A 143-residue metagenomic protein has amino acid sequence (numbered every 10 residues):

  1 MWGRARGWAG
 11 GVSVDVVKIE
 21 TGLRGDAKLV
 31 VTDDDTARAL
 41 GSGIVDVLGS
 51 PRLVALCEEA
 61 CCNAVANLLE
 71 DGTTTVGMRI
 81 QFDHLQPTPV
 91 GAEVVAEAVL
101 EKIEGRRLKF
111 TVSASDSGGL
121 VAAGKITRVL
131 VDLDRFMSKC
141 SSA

Functional and structural regions predicted by a protein language model:
V14-G49: Catalytic strand-loop segment that frames the active site of acyl-thioester-processing enzymes
E20-D26, R79, E93-V95, R107-K109 (+1 more regions): Intrinsic-disorder/low-complexity, polar/charged segments enriched in Ser/Thr/Lys/Arg/Asp/Glu/Gln
K28-T32, D83, T127: Generic structural detector for well-ordered beta-strands
P51-V54: Conserved N-terminal beta-strand and adjoining loop/helix that marks the start of the Nudix/MutT-like hydrolase domain
C62-V95: Hydrophobic beta-strand-centered segment that forms part of the acyl-chain substrate-binding groove
P89-V90, V99-A143: HotDog/MaoC-like acyl-thioester-processing domains
